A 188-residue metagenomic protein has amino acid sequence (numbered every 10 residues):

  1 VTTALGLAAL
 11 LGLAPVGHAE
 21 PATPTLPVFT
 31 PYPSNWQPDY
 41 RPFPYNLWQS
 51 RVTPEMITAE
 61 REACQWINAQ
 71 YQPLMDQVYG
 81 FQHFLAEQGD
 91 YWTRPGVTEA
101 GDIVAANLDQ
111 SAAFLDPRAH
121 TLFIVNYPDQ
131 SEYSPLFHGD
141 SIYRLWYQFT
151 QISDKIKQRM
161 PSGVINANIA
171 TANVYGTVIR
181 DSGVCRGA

Functional and structural regions predicted by a protein language model:
V1-P21: Secretory targeting and sorting signals
P21-A63: N-terminal low-complexity, Pro/Thr/Ser-rich intrinsically disordered segments that act as propeptides or flexible
E55-P135, V164-G187: Alpha-helical segments in soluble extracytoplasmic regions
H138-I152: Membrane-inserting hydrophobic helices used for pore formation or membrane fusion
T150, D154-A172: Polar/charged, Q/E/K-enriched amphipathic alpha-helical segments with strong coiled-coil propensity that act as
